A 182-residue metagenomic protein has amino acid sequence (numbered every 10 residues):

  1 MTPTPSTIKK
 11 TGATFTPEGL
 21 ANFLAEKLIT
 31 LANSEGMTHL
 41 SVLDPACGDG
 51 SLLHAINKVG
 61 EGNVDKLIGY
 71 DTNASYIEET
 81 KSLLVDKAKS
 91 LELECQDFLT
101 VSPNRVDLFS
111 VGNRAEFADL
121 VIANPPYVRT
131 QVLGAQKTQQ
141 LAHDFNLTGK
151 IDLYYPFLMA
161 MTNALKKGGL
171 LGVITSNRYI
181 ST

Functional and structural regions predicted by a protein language model:
M1-T182: SAM-dependent methyltransferase catalytic region
